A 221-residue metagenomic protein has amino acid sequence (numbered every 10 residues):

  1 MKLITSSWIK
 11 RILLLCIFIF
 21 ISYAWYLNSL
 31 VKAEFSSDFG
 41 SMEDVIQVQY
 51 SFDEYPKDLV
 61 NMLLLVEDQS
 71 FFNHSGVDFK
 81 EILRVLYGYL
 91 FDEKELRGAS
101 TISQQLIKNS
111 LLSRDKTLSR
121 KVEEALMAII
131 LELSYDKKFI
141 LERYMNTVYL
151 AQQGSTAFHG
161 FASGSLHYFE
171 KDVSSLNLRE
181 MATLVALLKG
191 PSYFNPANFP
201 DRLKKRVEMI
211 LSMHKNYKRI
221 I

Functional and structural regions predicted by a protein language model:
M1-I221: Juxtamembrane regions of bacterial inner-membrane/periplasmic proteins, predominantly the peptidoglycan biogenesis
